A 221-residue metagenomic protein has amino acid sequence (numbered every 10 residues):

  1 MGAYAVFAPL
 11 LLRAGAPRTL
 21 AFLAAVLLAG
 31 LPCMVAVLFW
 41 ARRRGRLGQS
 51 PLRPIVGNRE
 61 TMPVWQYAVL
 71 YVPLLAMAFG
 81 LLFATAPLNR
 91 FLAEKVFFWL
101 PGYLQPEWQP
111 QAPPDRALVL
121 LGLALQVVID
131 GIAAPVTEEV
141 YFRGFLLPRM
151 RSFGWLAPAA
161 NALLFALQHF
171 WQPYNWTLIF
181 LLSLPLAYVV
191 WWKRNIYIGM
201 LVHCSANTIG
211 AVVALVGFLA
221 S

Functional and structural regions predicted by a protein language model:
M1, W99-L100, M150: A short, ordered amphipathic alpha-helix with a cationic face
M1-G57: Alpha-helical transmembrane segments in multi-pass membrane proteins
A3-Y4, A29-V37, M77-T85, A206 (+1 more regions): Alpha-helical transmembrane segments of multipass membrane proteins
Y4-P9, A86, R90, A211-F218: Juxtamembrane/transmembrane-helix interface segments of polytopic membrane transporters
R13, R42-Q49, R90-F98, F170-T177 (+1 more regions): Transmembrane helix-loop junctions in multipass membrane proteins, especially transporters and channels
A16-L20, Q49-A133: Juxtamembrane helix-loop-helix connectors linking adjacent transmembrane helices in multi-pass membrane enzymes
G80-L81, W108-S221: Transmembrane helix-loop-helix hairpins at the membrane interface of multi-pass integral membrane proteins
